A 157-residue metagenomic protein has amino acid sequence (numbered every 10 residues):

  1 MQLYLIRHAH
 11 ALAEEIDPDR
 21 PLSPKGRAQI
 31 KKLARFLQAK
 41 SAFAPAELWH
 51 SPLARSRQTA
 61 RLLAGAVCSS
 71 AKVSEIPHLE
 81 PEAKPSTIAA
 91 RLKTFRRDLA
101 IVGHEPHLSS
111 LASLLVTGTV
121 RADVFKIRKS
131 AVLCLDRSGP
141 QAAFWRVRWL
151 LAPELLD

Functional and structural regions predicted by a protein language model:
Q2-S86, T119-D123, I127: Active-site-proximal alpha-helix that buttresses catalytic centers in soluble enzyme cores
L5, E75, C134, W149-L151: Structural signal for conserved beta-strand scaffold positions within catalytic alpha/beta enzyme cores
H10, L53, P106, G139 (+1 more regions): Short, glycine/serine-rich, charged loops/turns that create anion-binding and catalytic segments at active sites
L62-L63, L114-L115, S138: Residue-level signal for well-ordered alpha-helical positions
I76, P81-A100, E105-H107: Internal catalytic or translocation cores that form aromatic/hydrophobic pockets or channels for amphipathic metabolites
D98-A100, E105-A131: Non-DNA-binding regulatory cores of transcription-related proteins, predominantly C-terminal effector-binding
T119-R146, P153-L156: Domain-level recognition of soluble alpha/beta enzyme cores, biased toward histidine phosphatases/phosphomutases
